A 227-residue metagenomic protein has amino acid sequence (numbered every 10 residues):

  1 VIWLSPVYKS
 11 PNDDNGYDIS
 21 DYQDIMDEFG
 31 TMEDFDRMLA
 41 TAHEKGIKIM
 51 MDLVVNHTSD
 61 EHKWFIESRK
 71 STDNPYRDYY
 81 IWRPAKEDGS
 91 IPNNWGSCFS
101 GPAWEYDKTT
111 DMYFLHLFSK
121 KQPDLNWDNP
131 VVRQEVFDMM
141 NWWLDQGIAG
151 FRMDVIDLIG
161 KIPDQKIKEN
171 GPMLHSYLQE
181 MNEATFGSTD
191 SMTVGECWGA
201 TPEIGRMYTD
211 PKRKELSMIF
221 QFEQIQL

Functional and structural regions predicted by a protein language model:
V1-F137, D145, I156-P202, M207-P211: Acidic/aromatic-lined carbohydrate-recognition and catalytic surfaces of CAZymes acting on diverse glycans
W143-G147, F151: Long hydrophobic segments that form regular secondary structure
A149, V155, T209-L227: Aromatic- and acid-rich polysaccharide-binding/catalytic face of secreted or lumenal carbohydrate-active enzymes
